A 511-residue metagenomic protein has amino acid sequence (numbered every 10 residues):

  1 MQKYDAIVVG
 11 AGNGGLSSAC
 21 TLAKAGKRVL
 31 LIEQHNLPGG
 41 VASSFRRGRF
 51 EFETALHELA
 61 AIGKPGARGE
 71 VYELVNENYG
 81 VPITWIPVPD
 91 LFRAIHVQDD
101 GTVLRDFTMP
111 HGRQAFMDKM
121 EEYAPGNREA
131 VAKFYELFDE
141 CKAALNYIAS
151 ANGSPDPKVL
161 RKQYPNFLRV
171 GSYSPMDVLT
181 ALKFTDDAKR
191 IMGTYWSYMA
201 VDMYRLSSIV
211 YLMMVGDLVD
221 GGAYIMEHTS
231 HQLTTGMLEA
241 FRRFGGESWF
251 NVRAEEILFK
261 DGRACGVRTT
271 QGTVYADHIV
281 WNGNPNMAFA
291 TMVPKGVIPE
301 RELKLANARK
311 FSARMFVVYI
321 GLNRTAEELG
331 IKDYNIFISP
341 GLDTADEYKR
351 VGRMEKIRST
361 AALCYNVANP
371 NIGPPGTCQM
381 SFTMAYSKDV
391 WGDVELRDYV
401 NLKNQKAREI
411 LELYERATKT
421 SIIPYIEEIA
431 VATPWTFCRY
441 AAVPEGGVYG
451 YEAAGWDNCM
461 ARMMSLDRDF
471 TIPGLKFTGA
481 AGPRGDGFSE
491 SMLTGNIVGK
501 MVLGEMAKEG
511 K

Functional and structural regions predicted by a protein language model:
Q2-E140: N-terminal glycine-rich phosphate/pyrophosphate-binding loop and immediately adjacent elements
L56, A480-V502: A conserved FAD-binding loop/helix module that cradles the flavin
D100-L206: Rossmann-like flavin
T185, K189-M199, I357-L363, T420-R484: A glycine-rich dinucleotide-binding beta-alpha-beta segment and adjacent secondary-structure elements that constitute
L212-A264, T269-T270: Helical element adjacent to the flavin cofactor pocket in flavoenzyme catalytic cores
E255-P374: Mid-domain catalytic core of redox enzymes that form a hydrophobic substrate pocket/lid adjacent to a catalytic redox
F259, G504-K511: Active-site-proximal substrate-binding core of FAD-dependent oxidoreductases
T325-W435: C-terminal segments that line or cap access tunnels to active or ligand-binding sites in enzymes and enzyme-associated
